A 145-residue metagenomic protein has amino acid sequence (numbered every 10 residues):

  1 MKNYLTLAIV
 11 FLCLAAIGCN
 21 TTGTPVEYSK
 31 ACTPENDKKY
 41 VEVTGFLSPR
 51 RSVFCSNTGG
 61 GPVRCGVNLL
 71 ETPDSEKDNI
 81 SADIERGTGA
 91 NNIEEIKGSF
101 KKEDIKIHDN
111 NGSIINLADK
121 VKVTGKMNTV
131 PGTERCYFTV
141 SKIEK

Functional and structural regions predicted by a protein language model:
M1-I17: Sec-dependent bacterial lipoprotein signal peptides
C19-K145: OB-fold and OB-like single-stranded nucleic-acid-recognition modules and their adjacent interaction interfaces
